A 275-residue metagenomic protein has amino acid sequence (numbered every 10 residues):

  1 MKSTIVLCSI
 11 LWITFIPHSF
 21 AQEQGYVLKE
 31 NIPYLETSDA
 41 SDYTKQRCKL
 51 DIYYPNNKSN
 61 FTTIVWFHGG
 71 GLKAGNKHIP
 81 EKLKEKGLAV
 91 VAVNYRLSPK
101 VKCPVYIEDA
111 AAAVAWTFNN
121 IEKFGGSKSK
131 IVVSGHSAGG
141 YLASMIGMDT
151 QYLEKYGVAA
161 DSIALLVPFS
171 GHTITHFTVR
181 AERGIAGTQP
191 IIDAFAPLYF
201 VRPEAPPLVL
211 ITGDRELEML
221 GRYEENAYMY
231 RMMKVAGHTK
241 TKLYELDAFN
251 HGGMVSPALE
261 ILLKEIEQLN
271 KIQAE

Functional and structural regions predicted by a protein language model:
M1-Q24, E275: Bacterial Sec-dependent N-terminal signal peptides
Q22-K58: N-terminal cap/lid segment of alpha/beta-hydrolase-fold proteins
I32, F118-A181, I192-D193: Primarily recognizes the serine-hydrolase "nucleophile elbow" in alpha/beta-hydrolase and SGNH/GDSL folds
N60-G70: Short beta-strand element of the alpha/beta-hydrolase
N76-V93: Short amphipathic alpha-helix adjacent to the substrate-entry channel of hydrolases
V101-E122: Alpha/beta-hydrolase active-site loop
G157-V179, T188-A227, R231, V235: The feature captures the conserved acid-bearing segment of alpha/beta-hydrolase catalytic domains
I211, A227, K234-E275: C-terminal catalytic histidine-bearing segment of alpha/beta-hydrolase fold enzymes
